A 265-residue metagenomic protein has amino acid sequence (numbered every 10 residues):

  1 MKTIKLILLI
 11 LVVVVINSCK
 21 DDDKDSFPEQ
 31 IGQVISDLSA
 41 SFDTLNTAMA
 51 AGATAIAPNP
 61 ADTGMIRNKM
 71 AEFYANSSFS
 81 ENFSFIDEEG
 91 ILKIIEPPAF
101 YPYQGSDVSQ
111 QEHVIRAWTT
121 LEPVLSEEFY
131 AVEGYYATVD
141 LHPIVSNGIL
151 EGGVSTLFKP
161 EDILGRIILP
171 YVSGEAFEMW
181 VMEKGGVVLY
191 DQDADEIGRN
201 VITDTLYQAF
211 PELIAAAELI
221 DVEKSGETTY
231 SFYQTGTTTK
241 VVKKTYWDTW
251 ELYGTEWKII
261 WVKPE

Functional and structural regions predicted by a protein language model:
I4-V14: Sec-dependent N-terminal signal peptides
C19-A61, E72-S80, E122, Y136-V139 (+5 more regions): Juxtamembrane extracytoplasmic/periplasmic/luminal helical "stalk" adjacent to the first N-terminal
T44-A50, E72-I94, E122-P123, L169-Y190 (+2 more regions): Short N-terminal helix-loop-first-beta-strand/juxtamembrane motif that initiates sensory/input modules
G64-N76, L157-Y207: Solvent-exposed, extracytoplasmic
F73-Y135, V188-F210: Extracellular/periplasmic ligand-sensing ectodomains of membrane signal-transduction proteins
P97-I163, L169-P170, K224-T238: Extracytoplasmic/periplasmic ligand-binding sensor regions of membrane-associated signaling proteins
G153, D191, K258: Short glycine-/small-residue motifs
Y207-E265: Extracellular/periplasmic juxtamembrane segments that couple receptor/chemosensory ectodomains to their
